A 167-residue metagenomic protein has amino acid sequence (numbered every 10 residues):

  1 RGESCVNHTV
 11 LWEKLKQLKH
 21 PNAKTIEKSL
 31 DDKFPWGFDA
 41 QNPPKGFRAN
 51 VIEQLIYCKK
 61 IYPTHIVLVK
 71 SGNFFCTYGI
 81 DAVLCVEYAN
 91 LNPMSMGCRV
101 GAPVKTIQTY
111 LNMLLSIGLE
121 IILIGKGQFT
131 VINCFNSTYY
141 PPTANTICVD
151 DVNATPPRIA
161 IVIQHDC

Functional and structural regions predicted by a protein language model:
R1-C167: Basic, polar low-complexity surface loops/patches
